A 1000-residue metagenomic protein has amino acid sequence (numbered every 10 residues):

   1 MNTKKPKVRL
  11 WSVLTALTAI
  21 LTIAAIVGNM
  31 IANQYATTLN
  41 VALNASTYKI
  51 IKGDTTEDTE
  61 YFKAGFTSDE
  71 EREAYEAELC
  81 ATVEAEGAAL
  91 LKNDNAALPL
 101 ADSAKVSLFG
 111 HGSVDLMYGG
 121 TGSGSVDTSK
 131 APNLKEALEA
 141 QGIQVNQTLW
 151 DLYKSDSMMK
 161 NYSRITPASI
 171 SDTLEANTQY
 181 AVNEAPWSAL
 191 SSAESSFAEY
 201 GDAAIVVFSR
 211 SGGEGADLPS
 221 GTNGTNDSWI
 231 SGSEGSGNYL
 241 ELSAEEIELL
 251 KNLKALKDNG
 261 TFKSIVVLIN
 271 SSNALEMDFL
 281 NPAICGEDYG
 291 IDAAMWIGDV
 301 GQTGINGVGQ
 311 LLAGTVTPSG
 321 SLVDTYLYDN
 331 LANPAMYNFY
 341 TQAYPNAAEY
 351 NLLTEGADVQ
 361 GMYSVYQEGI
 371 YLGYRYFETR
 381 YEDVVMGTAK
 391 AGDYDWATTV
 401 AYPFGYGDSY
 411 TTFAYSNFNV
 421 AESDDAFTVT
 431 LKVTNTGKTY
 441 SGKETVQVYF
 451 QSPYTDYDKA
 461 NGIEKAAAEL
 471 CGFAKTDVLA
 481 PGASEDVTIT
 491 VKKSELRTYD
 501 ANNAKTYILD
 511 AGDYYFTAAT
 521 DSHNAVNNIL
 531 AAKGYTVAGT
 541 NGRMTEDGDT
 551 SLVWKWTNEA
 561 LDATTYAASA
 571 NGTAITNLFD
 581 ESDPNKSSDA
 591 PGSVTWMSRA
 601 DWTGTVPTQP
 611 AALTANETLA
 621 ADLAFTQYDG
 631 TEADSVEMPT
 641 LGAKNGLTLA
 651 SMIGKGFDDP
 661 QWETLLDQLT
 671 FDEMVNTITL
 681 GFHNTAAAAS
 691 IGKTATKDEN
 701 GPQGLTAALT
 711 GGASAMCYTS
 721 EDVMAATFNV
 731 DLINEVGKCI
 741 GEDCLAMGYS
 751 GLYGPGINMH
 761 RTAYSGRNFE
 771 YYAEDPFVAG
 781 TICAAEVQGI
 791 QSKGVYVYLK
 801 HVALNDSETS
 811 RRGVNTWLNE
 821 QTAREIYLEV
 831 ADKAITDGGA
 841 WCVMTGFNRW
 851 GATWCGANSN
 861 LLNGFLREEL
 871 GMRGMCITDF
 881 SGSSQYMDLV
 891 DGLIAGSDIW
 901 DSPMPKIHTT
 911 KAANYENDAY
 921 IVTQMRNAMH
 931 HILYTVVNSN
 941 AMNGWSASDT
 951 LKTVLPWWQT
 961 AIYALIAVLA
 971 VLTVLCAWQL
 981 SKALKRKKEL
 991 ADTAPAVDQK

Functional and structural regions predicted by a protein language model:
M1-Y499, I508-T517, S522, G572-K1000: Glycoside hydrolase catalytic-domain context in secreted enzymes
K493-Y566: Terminal connector regions
